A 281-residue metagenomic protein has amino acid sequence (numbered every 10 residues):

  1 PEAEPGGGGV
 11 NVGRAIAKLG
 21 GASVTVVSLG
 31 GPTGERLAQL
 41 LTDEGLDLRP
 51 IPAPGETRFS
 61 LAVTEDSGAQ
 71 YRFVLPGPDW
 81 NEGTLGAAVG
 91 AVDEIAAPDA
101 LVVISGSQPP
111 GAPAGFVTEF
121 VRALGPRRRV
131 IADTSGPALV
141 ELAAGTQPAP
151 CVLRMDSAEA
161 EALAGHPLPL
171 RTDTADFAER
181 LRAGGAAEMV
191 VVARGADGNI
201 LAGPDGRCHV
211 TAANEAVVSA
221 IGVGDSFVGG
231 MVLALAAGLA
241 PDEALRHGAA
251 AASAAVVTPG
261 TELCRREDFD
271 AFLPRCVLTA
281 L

Functional and structural regions predicted by a protein language model:
P1-R58, P274-R275: Substrate-binding N-lobe of the ribokinase-like
R14, F59-V63, G198-L201: Short beta-strand scaffold segments in enzyme catalytic cores
A17, V121, G125, A236: Gly/Ala-rich phosphate-binding loop of Rossmann-like dinucleotide-binding domains, activating on the conserved
V24, R49, V103, I131-D133 (+1 more regions): Structural detector of well-ordered beta-strand residues that form the stable sheet scaffold of enzyme domains
A62-P98: Conserved phosphate-binding/catalytic loop of the ribokinase/pfkB sugar-kinase fold
A96-P110: Short acidic, glycine-rich surface-loop motifs adjacent to enzyme active sites
G115-R207: Conserved phosphate/ATP/ADP-binding segment of small-molecule kinases
A144, R171-L281: Conserved phosphate-binding/catalytic region of the ribokinase-like
